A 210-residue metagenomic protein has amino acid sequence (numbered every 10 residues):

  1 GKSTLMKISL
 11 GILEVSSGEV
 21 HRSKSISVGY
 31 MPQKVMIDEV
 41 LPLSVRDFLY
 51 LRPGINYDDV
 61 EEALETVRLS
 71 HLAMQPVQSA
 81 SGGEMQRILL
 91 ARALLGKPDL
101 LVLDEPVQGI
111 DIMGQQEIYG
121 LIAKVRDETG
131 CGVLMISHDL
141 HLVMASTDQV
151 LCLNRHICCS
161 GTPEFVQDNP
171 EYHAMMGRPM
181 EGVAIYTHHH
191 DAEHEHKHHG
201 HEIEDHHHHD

Functional and structural regions predicted by a protein language model:
L10: Helix-to-loop junction immediately C-terminal to a conserved catalytic motif
Y57-L72: Conserved ABC ATPase "signature" region
P76-A80, E84: Conserved ABC ATPase signature
L101-E105: Catalytic Walker B motif of ABC-type/P-loop ATPase nucleotide-binding domains
S137-H138: H-loop/switch region of ABC-family ATPase nucleotide-binding domains
V150-T162: H-loop (His-switch) and adjacent beta-strand-loop-beta switch element of ABC-type ATPase nucleotide-binding domains
D168-N169, M175-D210: ABC ATPase nucleotide-binding domains
